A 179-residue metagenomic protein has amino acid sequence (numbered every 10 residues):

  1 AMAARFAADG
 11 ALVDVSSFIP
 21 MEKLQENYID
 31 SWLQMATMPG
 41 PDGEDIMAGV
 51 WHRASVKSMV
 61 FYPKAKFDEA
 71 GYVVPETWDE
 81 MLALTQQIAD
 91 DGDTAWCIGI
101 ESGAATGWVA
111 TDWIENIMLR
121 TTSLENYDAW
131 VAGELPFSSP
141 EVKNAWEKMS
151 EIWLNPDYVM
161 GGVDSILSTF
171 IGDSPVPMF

Functional and structural regions predicted by a protein language model:
A1, D9, K66-F67, A83-D91 (+1 more regions): Short helices/loops that flank or line small-molecule/ion binding pockets
M2-M59, L82, I88, V109: Hinge/lid segment of periplasmic solute-binding proteins
A4-R5, V109, E147-F179: Extracytoplasmic/periplasmic substrate-binding proteins
G10, D14, F61-Y62, E69 (+7 more regions): Extracytoplasmic/secreted proteins, especially bacterial periplasmic and envelope-associated proteins
S16-S31, I100-A104, L119-N144: Short, solvent-exposed loop/beta-turn-alpha elements that line the ligand-binding surface or hinge of extracytoplasmic
E44-M47, D90-W96, P156, P175-P177: Loop/turn elements at helix/coil->beta-strand transitions in domains of secreted/extracellular proteins
G49-S55, P63, A70, V74 (+3 more regions): Short beta-strand->loop
T85-Q87, W130-D164: Glycine-centered hinge/linker elements that transmit conformational signals in sensory and ligand-binding systems
